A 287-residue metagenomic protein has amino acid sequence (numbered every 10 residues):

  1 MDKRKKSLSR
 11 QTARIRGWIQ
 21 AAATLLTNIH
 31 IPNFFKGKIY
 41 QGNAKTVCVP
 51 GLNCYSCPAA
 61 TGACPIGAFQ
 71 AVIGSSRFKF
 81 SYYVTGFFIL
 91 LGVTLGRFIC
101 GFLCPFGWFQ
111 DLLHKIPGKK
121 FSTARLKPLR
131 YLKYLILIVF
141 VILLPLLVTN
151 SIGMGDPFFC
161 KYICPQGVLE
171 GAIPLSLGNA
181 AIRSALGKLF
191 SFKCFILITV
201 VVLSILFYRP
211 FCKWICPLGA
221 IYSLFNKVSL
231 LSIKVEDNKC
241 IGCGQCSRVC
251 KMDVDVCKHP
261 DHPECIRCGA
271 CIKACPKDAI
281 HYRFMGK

Functional and structural regions predicted by a protein language model:
M1-C257, P263-K287: Non-ligating segments of multi-cofactor redox enzymes
